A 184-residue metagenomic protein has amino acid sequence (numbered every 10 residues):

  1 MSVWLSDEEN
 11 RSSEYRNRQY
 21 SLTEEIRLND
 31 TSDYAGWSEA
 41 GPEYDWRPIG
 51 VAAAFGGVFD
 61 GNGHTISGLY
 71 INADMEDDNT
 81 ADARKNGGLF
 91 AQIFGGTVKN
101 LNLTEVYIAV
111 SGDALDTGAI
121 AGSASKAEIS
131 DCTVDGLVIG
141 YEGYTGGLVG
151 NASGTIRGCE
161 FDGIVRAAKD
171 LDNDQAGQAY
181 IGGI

Functional and structural regions predicted by a protein language model:
M1-I184: Surface-exposed repetitive/solenoidal architectures
